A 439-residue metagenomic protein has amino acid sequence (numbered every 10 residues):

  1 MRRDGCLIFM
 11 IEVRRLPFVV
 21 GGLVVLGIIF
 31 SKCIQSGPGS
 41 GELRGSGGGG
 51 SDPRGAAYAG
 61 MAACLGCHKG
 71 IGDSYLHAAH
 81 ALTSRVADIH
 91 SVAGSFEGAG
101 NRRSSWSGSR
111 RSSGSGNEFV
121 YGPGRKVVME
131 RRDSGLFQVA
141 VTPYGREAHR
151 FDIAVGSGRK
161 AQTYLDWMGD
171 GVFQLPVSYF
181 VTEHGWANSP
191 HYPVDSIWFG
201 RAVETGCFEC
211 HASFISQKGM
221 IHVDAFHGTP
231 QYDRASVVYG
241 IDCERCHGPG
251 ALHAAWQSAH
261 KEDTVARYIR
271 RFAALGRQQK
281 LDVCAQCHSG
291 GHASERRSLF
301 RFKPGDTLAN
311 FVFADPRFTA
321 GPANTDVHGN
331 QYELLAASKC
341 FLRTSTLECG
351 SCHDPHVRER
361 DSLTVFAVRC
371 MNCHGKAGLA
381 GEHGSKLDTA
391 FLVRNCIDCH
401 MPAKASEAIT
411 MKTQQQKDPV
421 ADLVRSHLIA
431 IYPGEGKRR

Functional and structural regions predicted by a protein language model:
D4-G22: N-terminal Sec-pathway targeting helices
F18-K32: Hydrophobic membrane-insertion alpha-helices, especially the h-region of bacterial N-terminal signal peptides
F18-V19, Q35-G39, V177: Generic N-terminal segment detector
I34-P53: Ser/Thr/Pro/Gly-rich low-complexity linker/stalk segments immediately outside membranes or between
G45, A62, G70-W106, G114-V155 (+3 more regions): Primarily the internal scaffold of c-type cytochrome electron-transfer domains, especially repeated/multiheme c-type
D52-K69: Local sequence-structure signature of Cys/Sec-based thiol-disulfide redox active-site neighborhoods
T163-G171, L175-E209, S213-H222, G228-R234: Propeptide (latency) domains of metzincin metalloproteases
